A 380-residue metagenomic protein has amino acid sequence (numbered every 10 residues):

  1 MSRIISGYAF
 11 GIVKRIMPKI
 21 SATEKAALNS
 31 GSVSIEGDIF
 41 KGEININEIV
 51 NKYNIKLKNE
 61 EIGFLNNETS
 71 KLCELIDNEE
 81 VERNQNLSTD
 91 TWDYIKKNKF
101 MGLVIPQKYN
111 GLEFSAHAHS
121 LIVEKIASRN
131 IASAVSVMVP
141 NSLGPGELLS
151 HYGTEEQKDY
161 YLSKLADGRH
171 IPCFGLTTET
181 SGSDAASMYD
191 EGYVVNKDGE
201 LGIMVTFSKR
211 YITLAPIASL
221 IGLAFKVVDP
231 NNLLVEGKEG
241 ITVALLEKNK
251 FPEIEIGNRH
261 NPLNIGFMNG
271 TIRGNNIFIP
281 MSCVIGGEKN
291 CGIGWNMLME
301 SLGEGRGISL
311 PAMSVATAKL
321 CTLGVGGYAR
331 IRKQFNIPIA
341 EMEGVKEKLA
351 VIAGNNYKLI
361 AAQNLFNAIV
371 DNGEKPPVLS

Functional and structural regions predicted by a protein language model:
M1-P140, E147-I171, S183, G199-I203: Amphipathic, small/basic residue-rich leader segments at the start of a protein or domain
L28, L112-F114, S183-A185, T213-A215 (+5 more regions): Short helix/loop capping segments that flank catalytic or ligand/cofactor-binding pockets
Y160-K164, L176-V195, R210, P230: Beta-sandwich/jelly-roll carbohydrate-recognition scaffolds of carbohydrate-active enzymes
E200-E255: A short core secondary-structure module
P252-F278: Flexible, small-/acidic-enriched active-site or ligand-binding loops
T271-R306, L323-A340: A glycine-rich, basic-preceded beta-loop-alpha segment at the flavin cofactor/substrate interface of flavin-utilizing
R306-G373: Extended amphipathic alpha-helical segments enriched in small hydrophobics
E374-S380: Charged, glycine-rich active-site and insertion segments that engage polyanionic ligands
